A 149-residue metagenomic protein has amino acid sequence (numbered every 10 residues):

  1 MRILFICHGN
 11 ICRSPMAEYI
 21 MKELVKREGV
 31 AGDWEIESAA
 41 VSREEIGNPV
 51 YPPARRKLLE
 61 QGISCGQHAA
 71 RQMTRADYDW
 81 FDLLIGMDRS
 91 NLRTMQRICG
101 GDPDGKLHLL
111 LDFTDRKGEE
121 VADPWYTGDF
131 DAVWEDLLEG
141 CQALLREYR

Functional and structural regions predicted by a protein language model:
M1-W80, R146-R149: Conserved active-site segments centered on acidic
S14, D88-R89: Helix N-cap/beta->alpha junction signal
L83, R89-R149: Phosphate-binding/catalytic loops
